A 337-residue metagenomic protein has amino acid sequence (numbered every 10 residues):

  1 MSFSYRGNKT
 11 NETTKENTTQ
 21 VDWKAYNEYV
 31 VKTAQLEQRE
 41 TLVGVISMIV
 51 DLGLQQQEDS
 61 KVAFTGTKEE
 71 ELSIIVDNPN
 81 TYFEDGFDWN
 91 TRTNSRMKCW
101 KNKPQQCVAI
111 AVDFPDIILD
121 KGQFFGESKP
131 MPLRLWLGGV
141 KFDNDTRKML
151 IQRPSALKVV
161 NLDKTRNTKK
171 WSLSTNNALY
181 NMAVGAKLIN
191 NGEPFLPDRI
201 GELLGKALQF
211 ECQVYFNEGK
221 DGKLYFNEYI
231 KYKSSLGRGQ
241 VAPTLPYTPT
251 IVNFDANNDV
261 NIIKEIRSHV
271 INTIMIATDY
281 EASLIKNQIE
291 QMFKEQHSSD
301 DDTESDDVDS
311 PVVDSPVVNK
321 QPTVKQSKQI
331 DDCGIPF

Functional and structural regions predicted by a protein language model:
M1-F337: Short beta-rich binding modules
